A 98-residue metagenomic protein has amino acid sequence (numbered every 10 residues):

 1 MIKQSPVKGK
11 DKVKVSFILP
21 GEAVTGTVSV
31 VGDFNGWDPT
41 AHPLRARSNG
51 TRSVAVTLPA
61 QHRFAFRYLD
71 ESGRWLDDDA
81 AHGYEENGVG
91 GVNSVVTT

Functional and structural regions predicted by a protein language model:
M1-K12: Extracellular ectodomain segments of secreted/surface proteins
K12-Q61, E71-T98: Aromatic-rich carbohydrate-binding modules that target alpha-glucans
R63-A65: Short, conserved beta-strand segments of beta-strand-rich sandwich/propeller modules, principally
